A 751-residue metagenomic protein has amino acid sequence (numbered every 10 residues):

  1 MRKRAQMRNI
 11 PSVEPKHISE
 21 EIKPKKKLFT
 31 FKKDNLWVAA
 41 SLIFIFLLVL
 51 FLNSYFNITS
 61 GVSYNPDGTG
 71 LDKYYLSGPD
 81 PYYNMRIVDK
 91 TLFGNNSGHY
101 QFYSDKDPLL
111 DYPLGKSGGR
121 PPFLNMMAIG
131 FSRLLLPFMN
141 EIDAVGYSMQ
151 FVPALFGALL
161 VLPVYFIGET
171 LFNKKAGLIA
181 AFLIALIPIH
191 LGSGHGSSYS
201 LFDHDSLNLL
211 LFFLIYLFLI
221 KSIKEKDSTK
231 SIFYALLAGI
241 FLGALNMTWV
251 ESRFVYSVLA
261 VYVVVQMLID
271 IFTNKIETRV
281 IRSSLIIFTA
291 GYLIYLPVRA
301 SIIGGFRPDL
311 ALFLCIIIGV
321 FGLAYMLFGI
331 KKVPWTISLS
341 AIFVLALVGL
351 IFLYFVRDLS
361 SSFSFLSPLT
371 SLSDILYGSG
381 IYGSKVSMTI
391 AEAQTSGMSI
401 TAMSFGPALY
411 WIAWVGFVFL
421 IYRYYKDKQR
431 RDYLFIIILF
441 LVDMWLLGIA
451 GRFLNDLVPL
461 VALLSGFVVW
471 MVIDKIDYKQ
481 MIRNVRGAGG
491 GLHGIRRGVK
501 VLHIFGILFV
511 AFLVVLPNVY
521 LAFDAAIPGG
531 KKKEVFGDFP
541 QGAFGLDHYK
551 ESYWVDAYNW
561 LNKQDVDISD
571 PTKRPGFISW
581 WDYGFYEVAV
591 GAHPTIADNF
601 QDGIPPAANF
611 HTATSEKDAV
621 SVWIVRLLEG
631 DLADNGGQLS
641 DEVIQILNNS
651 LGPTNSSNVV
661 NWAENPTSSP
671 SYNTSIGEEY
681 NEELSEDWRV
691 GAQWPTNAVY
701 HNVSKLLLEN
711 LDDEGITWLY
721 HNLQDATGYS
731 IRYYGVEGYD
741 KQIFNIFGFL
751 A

Functional and structural regions predicted by a protein language model:
M1-G68, P79, I232, G322-L347 (+2 more regions): Start-transfer (signal-anchor) and selected internal transmembrane alpha helices of multi-pass inner/ER membrane
K32-P81, R86, F93, H99-Y103 (+6 more regions): Transmembrane signal-anchor helices characteristic of membrane glycosylation enzymes that use polyprenol
F56-L171, K175-L183, I187-F213, F544: Active-site lumenal/periplasmic loops and adjacent helix-entry segments of GT-C-fold, multi-pass membrane
V88, L92, A488-F600, E714-A726: Extracytoplasmic
V152-T170, K175-K226, K230-L268, S284-R299 (+1 more regions): Membrane-embedded helix bundles of polyisoprenyl
D205, V442-G491: Hydrophobic/aromatic-rich transmembrane helices and adjacent perimembrane loops
D309-M326, L339-K426, D432: Alpha-helical transmembrane segments at the extracellular/periplasmic loop-to-helix junctions of multi-pass membrane
P594-D740: Luminal/periplasmic acceptor-recognition loop/helix of membrane-associated glycosyltransferases
